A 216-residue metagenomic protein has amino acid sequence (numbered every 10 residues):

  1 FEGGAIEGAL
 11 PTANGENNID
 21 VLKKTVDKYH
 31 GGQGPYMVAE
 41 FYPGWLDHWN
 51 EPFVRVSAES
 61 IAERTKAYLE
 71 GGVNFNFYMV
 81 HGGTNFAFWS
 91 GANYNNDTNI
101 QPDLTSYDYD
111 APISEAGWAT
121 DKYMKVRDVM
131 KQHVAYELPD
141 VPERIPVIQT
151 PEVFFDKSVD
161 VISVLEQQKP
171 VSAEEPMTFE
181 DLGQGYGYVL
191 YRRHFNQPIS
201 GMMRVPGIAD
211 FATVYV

Functional and structural regions predicted by a protein language model:
F1-F77: Substrate-binding/catalytic cleft of secreted carbohydrate-active enzymes, primarily glycoside hydrolases
A39-G44, Y68-N76, V80-V216: Carbohydrate-binding surfaces of carbohydrate-active enzymes
